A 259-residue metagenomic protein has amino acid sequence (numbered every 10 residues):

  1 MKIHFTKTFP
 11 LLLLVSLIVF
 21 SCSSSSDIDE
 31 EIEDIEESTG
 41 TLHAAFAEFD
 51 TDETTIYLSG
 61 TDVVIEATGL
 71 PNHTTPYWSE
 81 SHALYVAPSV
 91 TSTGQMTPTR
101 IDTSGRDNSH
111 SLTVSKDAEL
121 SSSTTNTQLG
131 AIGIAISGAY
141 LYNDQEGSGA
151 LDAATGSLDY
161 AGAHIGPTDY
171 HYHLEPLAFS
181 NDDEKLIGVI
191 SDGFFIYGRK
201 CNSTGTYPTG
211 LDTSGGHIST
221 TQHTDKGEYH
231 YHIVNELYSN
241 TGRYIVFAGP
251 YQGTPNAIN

Functional and structural regions predicted by a protein language model:
K2-P10: Bacterial N-terminal signal peptides that target proteins for export
L12-V15: Short, surface-exposed linear motifs at loops/turns and structural transition points
I18-S21: C-terminal motif of bacterial Sec signal peptides marking the signal peptidase cleavage site
S25-A150: Solvent-exposed N-terminal domain segments of exported/luminal and surface proteins
H110-V114, I136-S137, G166-F179, T224-S239: Extracellular/lumenal glycan-associated surfaces
L141, A178-D182, I196, L237-I245: Short loop/beta submotifs within extracellular cysteine-rich repeat domains
G149-A161, G166-Y207: Short helix-loop boundary/capping segments
S214-N259: Long, compositionally biased interface segments
